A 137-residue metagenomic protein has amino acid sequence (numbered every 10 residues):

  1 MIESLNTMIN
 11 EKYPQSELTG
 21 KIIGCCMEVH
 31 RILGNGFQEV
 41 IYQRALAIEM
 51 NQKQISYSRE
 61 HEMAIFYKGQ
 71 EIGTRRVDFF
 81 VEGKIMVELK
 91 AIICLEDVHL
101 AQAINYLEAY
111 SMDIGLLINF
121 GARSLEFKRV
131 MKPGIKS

Functional and structural regions predicted by a protein language model:
M1-S56, L125, M131-S137: Solvent-exposed, charged helical/coil patches that constitute nucleic-acid or partner-interaction surfaces
G34, F79-L95, Y106: Conserved catalytic cores of phosphodiester-cleaving nucleases, focusing on short active-site segments
K53-F66: A short acidic/basic microdomain associated with nuclease active sites
Q54, E71-R75: A short, glycine/Asx- and small/polar-enriched loop/turn that sits immediately N-terminal to a beta-strand
S58, D78-F80, N119: Well-ordered beta-strand positions
R75-V77, L125: Change "...and in nucleic-acid phosphodiester-cleaving endonucleases..." to "...and in nucleic-acid processing enzymes
K90-S137: Nucleic-acid nuclease catalytic cores
